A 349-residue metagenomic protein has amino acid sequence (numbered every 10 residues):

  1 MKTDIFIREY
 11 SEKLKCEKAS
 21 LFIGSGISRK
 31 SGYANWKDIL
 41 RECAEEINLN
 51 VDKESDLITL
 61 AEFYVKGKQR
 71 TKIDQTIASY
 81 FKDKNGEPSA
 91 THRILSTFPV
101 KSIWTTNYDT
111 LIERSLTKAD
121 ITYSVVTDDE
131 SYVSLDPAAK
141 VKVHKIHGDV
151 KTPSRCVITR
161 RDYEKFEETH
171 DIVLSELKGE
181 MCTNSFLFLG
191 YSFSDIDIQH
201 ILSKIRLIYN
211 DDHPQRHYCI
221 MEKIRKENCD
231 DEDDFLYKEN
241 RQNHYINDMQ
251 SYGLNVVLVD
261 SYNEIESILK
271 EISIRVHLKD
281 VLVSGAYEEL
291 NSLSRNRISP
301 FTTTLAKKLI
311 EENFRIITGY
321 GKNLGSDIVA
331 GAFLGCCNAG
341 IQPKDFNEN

Functional and structural regions predicted by a protein language model:
M1-L21, I27-S31, E46, G86-F98 (+5 more regions): SIR2/sirtuin-family catalytic core signature
D4, R8-S20, I27-A34, D38 (+4 more regions): Metabolite-binding pocket within alpha/beta catalytic cores that recognizes anionic/polar moieties
G26-R29, D109-L111, S192-I196, E288 (+1 more regions): Gly/Ser/Thr-rich loops at beta-strand to alpha-helix junctions that form or flank small-molecule/cofactor-binding
C43-I58: Conserved phosphoryl-transfer catalytic core
T59-N85, C156-E168, V283-R297: Glycine-rich phosphate-binding "P-loop"
T97-I103, F186, F314-I316: Short active-site oxyanion
R161-E176, I201: Active-site glycine-rich loop that binds ribose-phosphate moieties when present
D280, S284-N349: Acidic/glycine-enriched connector segments
